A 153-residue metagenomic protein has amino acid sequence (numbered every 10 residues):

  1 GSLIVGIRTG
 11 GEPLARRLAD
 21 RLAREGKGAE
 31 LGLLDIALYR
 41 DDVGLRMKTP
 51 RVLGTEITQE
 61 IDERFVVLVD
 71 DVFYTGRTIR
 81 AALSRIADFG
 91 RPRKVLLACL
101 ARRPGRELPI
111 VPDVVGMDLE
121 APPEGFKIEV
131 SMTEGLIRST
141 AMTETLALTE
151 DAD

Functional and structural regions predicted by a protein language model:
G1, E30, F65, K94-L96: Residues at the starts of beta-strands that form the adenosine-phosphate
G1-R8: Short glycine-rich phosphate-binding loop at a beta-alpha junction
I4, L68, L97-C99: Structural beta-sheet core signal
I7, I36, L100-R102: Cofactor-binding loop segments of dinucleotide-utilizing enzymes, especially the Rossmann-like FAD- and NAD(P)+-binding
K27-V66, R77-R80, E107-V111: Short, glycine/charge-rich flexible loops or terminal/linker lids adjacent to PRPP-binding catalytic cores
F65-A87, R91-K94: Internal catalytic or translocation cores that form aromatic/hydrophobic pockets or channels for amphipathic metabolites
S84-D153: PRPP-dependent phosphoribosyltransferase catalytic core
